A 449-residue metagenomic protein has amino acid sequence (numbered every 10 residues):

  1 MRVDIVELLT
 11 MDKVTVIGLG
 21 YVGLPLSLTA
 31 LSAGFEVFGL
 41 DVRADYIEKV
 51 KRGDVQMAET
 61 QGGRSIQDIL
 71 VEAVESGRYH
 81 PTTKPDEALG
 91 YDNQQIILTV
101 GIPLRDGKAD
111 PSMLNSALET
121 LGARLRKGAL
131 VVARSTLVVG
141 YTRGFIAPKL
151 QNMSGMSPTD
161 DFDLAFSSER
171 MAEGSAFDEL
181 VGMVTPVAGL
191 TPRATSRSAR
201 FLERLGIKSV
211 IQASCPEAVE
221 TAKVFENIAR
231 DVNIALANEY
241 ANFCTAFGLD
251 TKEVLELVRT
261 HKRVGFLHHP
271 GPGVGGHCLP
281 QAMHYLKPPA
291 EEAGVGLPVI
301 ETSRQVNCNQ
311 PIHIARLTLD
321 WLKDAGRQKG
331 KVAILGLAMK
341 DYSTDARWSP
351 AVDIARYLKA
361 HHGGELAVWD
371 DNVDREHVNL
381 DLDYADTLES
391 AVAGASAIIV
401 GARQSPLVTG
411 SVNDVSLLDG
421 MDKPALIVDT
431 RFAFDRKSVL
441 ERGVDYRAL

Functional and structural regions predicted by a protein language model:
R2-L449: Structural/interface elements that position substrates and couple domains in central-metabolism enzymes
